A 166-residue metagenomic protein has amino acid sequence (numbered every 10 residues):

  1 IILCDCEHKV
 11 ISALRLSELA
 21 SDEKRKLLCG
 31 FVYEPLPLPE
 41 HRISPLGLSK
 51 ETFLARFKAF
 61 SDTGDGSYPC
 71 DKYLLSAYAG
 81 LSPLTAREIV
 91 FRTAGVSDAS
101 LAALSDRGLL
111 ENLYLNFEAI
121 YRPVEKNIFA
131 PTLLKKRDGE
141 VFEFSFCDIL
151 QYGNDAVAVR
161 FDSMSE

Functional and structural regions predicted by a protein language model:
I1-E166: Extended, highly charged segments
